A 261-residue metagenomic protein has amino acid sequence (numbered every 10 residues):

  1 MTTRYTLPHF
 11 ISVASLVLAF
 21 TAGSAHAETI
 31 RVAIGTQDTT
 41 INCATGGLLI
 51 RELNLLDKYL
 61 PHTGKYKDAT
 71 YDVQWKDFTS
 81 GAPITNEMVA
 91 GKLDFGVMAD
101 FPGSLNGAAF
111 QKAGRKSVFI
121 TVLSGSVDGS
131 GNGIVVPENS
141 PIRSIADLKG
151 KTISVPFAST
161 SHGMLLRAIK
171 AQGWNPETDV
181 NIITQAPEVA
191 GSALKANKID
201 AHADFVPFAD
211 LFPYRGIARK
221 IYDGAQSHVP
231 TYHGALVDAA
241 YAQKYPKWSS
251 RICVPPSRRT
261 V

Functional and structural regions predicted by a protein language model:
M1-L7: N-terminal secretory signal peptides that target proteins for export/translocation
F10-T21: Bacterial N-terminal signal peptides
L16, L105, M164-R167, L211 (+2 more regions): Alpha-helical scaffold segments in soluble metabolic enzymes
F20, M88, G107-F110, L194 (+2 more regions): Hydrophobic residues in alpha-helical segments
T21-A27: Sec/Tat signal peptide C-region and signal peptidase I cleavage site
E28-N175, N181-T184, D200, D204 (+1 more regions): Short, glycine-/small- and polar/acidic-enriched structural segments that line small-molecule recognition paths
E188-V261: Pocket-lining segment of extracytoplasmic ligand-binding domains
